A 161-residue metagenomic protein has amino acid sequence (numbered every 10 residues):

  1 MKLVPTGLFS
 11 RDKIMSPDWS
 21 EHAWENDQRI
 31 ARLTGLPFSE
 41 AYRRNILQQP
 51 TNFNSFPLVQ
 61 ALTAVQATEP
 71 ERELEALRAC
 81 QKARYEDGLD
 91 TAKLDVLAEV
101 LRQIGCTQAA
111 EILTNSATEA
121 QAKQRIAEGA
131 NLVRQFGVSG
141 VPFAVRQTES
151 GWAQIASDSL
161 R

Functional and structural regions predicted by a protein language model:
M1-Y85: Structural alpha/beta surface segment adjacent to cysteine/selenocysteine redox centers across thiol/disulfide enzymes
A79-R161: C-terminal cap of thioredoxin/glutaredoxin-like
